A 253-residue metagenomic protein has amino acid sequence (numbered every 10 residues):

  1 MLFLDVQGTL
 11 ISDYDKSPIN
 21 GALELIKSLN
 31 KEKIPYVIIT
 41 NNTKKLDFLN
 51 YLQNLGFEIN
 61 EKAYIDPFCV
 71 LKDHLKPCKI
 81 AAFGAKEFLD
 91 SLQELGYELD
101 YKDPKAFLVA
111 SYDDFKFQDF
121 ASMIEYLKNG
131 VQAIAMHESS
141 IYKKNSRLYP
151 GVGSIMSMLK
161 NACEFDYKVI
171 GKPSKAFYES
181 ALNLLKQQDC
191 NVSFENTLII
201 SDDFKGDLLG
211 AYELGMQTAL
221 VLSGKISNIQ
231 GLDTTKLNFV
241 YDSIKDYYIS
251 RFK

Functional and structural regions predicted by a protein language model:
L2-K16, L23, T43, L49-I65 (+2 more regions): Asp-based, Mg2+/Mn2+-dependent phosphohydrolase catalytic module
G21-I34: A short, Lys/Arg-enriched amphipathic alpha-helix followed by its capping loop at the start of a domain
V37: Conserved glycine-rich Rossmann-like NAD(P)H-binding loop of the short-chain dehydrogenase/reductase
D73-L75: Extracytoplasmic
